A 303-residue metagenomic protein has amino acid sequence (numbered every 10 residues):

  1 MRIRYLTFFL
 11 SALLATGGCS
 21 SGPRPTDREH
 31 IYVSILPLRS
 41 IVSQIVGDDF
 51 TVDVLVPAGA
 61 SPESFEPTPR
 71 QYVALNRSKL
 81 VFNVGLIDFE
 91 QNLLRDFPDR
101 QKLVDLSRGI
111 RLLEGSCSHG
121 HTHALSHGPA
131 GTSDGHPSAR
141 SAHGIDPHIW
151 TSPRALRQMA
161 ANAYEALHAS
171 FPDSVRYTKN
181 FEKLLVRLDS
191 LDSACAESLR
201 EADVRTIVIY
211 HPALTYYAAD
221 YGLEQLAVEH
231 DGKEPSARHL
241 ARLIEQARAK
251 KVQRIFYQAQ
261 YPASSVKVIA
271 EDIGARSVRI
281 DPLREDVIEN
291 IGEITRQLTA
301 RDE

Functional and structural regions predicted by a protein language model:
M1-L6: Bacterial N-terminal signal peptides that target proteins for export
T7-G17: Bacterial N-terminal signal peptides
C19-E303: Extracytoplasmic metal-acquisition and chelation regions
